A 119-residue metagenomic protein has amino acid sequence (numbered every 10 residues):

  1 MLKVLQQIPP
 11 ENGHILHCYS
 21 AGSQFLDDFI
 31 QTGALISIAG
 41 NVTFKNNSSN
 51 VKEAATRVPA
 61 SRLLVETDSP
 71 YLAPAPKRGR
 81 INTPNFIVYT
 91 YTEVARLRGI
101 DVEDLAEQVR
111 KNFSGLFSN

Functional and structural regions predicted by a protein language model:
M1-L64: Catalytic pocket-lining loop regions of alpha/beta-barrel enzymes, especially the amidohydrolase/enolase/GH5 lineages
H17, F29, D68, L105 (+1 more regions): Divalent metal-coordination and catalytic microenvironments
S20, K45-S49, R78-N85, I100: Residues at secondary-structure transition points
A39-V42, A75-R78, E93: Conserved short-loop catalytic and cofactor-binding motifs
T43, T67, T90: Ser/Thr-centric signal marking residues that sit in or immediately flank functional binding/regulatory motifs
A60-D68, Q108-G115: A general structural signal for short secondary-structure boundary/capping elements
S61-T83: Short acidic/histidine-rich active-site segments
N85-N119: Mid-to-C-terminal alpha-helical segments outside catalytic/metal-binding sites
